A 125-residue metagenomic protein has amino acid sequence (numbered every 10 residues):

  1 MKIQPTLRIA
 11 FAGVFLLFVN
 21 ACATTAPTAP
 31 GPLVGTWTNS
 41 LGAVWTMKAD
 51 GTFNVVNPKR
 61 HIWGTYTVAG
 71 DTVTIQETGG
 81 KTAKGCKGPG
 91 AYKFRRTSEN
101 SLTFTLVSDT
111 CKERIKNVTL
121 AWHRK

Functional and structural regions predicted by a protein language model:
K2-F11: Bacterial N-terminal signal peptides that target proteins for export
A10-N20: Bacterial N-terminal signal peptides
N20-K125: Lipid interaction determinants
